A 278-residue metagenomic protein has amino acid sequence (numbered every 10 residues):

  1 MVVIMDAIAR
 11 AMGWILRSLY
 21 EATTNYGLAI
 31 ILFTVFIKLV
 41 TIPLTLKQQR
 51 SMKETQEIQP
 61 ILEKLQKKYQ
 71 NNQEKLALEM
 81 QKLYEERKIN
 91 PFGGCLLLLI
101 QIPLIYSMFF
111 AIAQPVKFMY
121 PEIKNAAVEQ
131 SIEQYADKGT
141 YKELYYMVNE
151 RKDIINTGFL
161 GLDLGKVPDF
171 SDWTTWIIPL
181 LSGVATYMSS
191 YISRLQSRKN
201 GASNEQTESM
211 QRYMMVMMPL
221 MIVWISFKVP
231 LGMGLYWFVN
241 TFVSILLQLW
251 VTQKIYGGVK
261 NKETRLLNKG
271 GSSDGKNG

Functional and structural regions predicted by a protein language model:
M1-G278: Helix-loop-helix
